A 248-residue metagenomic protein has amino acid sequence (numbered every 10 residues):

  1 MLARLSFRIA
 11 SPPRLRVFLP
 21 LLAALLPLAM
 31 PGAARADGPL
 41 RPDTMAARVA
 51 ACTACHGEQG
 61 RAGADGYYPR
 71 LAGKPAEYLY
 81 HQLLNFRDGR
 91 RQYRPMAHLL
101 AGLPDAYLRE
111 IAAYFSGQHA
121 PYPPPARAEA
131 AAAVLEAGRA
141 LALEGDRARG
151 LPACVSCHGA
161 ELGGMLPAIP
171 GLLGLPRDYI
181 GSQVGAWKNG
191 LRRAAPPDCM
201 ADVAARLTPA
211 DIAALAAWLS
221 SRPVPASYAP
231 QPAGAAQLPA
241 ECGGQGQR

Functional and structural regions predicted by a protein language model:
M1-L15: N-terminal secretory signal peptides that target proteins for export/translocation
R16-A29: Bacterial N-terminal signal peptides
M30-A36: Sec/Tat signal peptide C-region and signal peptidase I cleavage site
D37-V49, E58-R61, R94-L166, N189-R248: Flexible coil segments in periplasmic/lumen-exposed cytochrome c-class electron-transfer proteins
P39-G89, Y93: The feature marks the first
P69-K74, C157, P170-D178: Short cysteine/histidine-rich metal-coordination sites, predominantly Zn2+-binding motifs
P75-A97, G174-G185, N189-D198, A233-G234: Extended intrinsically disordered, low-complexity coil regions enriched in Ser, Thr, Gly, Ala and often Pro
